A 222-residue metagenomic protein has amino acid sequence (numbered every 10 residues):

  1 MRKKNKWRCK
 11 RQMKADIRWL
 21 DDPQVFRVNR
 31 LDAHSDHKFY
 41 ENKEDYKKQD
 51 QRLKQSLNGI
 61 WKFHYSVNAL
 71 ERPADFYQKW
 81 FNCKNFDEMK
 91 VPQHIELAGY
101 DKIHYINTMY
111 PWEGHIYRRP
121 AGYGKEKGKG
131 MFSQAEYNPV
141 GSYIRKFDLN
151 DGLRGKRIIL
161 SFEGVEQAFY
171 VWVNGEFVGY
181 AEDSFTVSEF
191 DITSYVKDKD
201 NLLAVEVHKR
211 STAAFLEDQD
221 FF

Functional and structural regions predicted by a protein language model:
M1-I17: Basic/polar N-terminal segments that are highly enriched at the extreme N-terminus, encompassing both cleavable
Q12-A33, F39, K43-K48, L53 (+6 more regions): Accessory beta-strand-rich segments of carbohydrate-active enzymes
K47, E71-R72: Extended N-terminal export/anchoring regions of large proteins
N58, C83, Y143-I144: Hydrophobic residues on conserved beta-strands that form the core of alpha/beta folds
R72-M89: Short Gly/aromatic-enriched secondary-structure transition segments
R118-A121: Helix-centered, glycine/charged polyanion-binding patches within enzymatic domains that contact phosphate-containing
Y123-E126: Surface-exposed intrinsically disordered loops and tails
